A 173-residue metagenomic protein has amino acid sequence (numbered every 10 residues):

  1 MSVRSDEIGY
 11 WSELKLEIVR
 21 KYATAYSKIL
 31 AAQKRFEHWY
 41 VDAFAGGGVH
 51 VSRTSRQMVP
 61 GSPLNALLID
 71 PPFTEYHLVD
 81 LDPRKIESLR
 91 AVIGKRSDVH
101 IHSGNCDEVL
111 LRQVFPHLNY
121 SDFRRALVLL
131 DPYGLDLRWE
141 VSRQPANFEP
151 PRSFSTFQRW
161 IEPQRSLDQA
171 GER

Functional and structural regions predicted by a protein language model:
M1-R173: Class I S-adenosyl-L-methionine-dependent methyltransferase catalytic core
